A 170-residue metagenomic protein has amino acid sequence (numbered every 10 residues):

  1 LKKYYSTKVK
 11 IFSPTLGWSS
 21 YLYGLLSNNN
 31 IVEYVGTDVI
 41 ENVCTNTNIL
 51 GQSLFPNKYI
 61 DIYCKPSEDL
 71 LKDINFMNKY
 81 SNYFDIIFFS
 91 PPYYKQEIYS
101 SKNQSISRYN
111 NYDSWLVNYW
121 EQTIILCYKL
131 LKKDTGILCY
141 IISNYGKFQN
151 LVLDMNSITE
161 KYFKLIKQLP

Functional and structural regions predicted by a protein language model:
K3-Y4, K10-L26, G36-D38, S67 (+2 more regions): Conserved proline-anchored active-site loop of SAM-dependent methyltransferases that bridges a beta-strand
G24, I74-F76, L126, D154: A short acidic, amphipathic alpha-helical/loop segment
L26-V32, Q52-P56, N78-Y80, N156-Y162: Short, surface-exposed basic-aromatic patches at helix termini and helix-loop junctions that form
E33, Y59, I137: Residues at the starts of beta-strands that form the adenosine-phosphate
N42-T45: Short alpha-helix immediately C-terminal to the canonical SAM-binding loop
N48-S81: S-adenosyl-L-methionine
Y83-T123, Y145-G146: Mobile active-site "lid"/loop adjacent to the S-adenosyl-L-methionine
D113-P170: Conserved Class I SAM-dependent methyltransferase catalytic core
